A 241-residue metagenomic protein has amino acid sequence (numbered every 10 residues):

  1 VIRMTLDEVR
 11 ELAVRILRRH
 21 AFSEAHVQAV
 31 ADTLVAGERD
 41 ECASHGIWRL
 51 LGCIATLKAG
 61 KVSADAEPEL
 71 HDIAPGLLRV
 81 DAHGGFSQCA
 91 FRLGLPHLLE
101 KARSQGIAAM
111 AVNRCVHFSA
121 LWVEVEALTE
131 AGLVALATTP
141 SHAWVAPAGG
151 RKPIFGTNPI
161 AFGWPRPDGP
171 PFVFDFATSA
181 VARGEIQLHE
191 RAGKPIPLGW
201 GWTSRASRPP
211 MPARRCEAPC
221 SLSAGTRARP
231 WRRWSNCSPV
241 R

Functional and structural regions predicted by a protein language model:
V1-H20: Generic N-terminal amphipathic, Lys/Arg-enriched alpha-helix
I2-T5, F22-G46, V62-I73: N-terminal glycine-rich anion-binding loops that anchor highly charged ligand groups
R15-F22, S221-G225: Short, well-ordered beta-strand elements within core beta-sheets of diverse protein domains
H45-L99: Active-site cofactor/substrate anionic-group-binding motifs, chiefly glycine- and Lys/Arg-rich phosphate-binding loops
L78-P167: A generic, well-ordered mixed alpha/beta core segment in the N-terminal half of proteins
V145-A213: Phosphate/diphosphate-binding glycine-rich loops and adjacent basic-rich segments that engage nucleotide
E217-R241: Internal helical hairpin/lid segments
